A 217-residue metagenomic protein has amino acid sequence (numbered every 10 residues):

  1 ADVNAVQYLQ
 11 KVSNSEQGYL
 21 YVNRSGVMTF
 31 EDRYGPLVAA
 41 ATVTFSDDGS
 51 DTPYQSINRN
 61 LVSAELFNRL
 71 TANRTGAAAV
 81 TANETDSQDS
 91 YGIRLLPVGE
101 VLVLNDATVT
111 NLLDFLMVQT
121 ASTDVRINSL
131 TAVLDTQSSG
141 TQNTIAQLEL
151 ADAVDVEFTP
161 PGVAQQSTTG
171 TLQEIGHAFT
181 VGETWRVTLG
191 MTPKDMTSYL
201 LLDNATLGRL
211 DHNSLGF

Functional and structural regions predicted by a protein language model:
V6-G182, T188-L189, P193-F217: Acidic, small/polar-enriched beta strand-loop surface segments
